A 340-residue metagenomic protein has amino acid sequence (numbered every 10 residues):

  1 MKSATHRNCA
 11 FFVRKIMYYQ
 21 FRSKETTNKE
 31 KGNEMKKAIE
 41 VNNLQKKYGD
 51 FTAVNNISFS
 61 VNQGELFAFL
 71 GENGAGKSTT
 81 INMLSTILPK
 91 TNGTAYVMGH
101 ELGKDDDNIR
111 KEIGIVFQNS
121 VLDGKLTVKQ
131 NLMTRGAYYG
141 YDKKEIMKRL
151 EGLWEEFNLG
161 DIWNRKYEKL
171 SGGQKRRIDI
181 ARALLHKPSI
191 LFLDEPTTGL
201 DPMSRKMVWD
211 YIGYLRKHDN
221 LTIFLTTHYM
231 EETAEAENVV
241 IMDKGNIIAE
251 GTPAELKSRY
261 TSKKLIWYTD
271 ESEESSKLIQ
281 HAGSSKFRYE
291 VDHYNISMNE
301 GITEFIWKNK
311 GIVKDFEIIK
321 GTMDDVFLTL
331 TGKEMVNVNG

Functional and structural regions predicted by a protein language model:
M133, A137, K144-I162: Conserved ABC ATPase "signature" region
K166-L170: Conserved ABC ATPase signature
K187: Conserved catalytic motifs of ABC-family nucleotide-binding domains
L191-D194: Catalytic Walker B motif of ABC-type/P-loop ATPase nucleotide-binding domains
E250-G251: ABC ATPase "signature
K264-E334, G340: Short, charged/small-residue-rich alpha-helical element at the C-terminal edge of ABC transporter nucleotide-binding
